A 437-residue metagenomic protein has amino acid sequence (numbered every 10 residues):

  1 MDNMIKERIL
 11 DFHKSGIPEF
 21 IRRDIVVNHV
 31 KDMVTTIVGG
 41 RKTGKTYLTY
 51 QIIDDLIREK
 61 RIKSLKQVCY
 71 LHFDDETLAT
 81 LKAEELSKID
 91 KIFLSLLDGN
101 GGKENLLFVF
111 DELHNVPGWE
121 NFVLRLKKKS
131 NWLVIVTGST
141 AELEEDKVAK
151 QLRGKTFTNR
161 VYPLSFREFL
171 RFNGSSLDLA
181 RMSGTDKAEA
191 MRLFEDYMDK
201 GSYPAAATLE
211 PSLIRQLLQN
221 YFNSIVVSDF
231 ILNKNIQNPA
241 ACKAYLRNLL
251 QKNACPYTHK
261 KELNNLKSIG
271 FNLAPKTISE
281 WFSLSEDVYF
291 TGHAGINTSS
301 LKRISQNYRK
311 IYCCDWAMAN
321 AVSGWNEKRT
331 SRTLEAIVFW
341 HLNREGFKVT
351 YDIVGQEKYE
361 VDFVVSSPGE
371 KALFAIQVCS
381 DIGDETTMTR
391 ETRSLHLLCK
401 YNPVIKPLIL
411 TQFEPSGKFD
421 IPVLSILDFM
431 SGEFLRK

Functional and structural regions predicted by a protein language model:
M1-V26: N-terminal pre-Walker A segment at the start of P-loop NTPase domains
D2, R8-L10, A141, K147-P256: Interdomain motor-coupling "hinge/lid" segment immediately C-terminal to the ATP-binding subdomain of NTP-driven enzymes
I37: Hydrophobic anchor at the beta1->P-loop junction of P-loop NTPases
K45: Conserved lysine of the Walker
L48: Hydrophobic positions on the alpha1 helix immediately C-terminal to the Walker A/P-loop
L71-K103: Short glycine-rich substrate-engagement loop in P-loop NTPases that contacts/grips substrate
P211-A372: Accessory nucleic acid-recognition modules appended to NTPase machines
Q412-K437: Domain-level recognition of nuclease-like catalytic cores that cleave nucleotide substrates
